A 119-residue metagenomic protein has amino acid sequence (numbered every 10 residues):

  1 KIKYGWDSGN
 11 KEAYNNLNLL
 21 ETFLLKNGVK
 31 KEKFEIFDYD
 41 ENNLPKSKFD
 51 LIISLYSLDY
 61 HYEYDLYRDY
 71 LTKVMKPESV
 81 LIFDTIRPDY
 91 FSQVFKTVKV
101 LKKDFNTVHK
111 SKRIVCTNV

Functional and structural regions predicted by a protein language model:
K1, L58-Y60, I86-F91: Short "lid" loop at the C-terminus of a central beta-strand within the Rossmann-like core of SAM-dependent
K1-E41: Class I SAM-dependent methyltransferase SAM/SAH-binding core
F37-I52: A short acidic, Gly/Pro-enriched loop at the edge of an enzyme's catalytic core that lines a small-molecule cofactor
D50-Y64: A short SAM/SAH-binding and catalytic strip from SAM-dependent methyltransferases
Y64-V80: A short glycine-rich, Lys/Arg-flanked "PGG" loop and its adjoining helix->strand segment in the class I
E78-P88: Conserved beta-strand signature within the Rossmann-like core of class I S-adenosyl-L-methionine
K96-V119: Core SAM-dependent methyltransferase catalytic element
